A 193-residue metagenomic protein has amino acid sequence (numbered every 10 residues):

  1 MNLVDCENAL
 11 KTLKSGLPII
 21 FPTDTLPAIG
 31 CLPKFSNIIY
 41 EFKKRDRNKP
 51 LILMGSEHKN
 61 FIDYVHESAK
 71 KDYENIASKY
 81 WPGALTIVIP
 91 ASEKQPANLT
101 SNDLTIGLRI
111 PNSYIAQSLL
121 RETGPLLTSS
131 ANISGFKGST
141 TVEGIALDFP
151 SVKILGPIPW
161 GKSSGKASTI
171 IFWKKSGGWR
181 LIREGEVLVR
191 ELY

Functional and structural regions predicted by a protein language model:
M1-Y193: Active-site-adjacent structural elements in enzyme catalytic cores
